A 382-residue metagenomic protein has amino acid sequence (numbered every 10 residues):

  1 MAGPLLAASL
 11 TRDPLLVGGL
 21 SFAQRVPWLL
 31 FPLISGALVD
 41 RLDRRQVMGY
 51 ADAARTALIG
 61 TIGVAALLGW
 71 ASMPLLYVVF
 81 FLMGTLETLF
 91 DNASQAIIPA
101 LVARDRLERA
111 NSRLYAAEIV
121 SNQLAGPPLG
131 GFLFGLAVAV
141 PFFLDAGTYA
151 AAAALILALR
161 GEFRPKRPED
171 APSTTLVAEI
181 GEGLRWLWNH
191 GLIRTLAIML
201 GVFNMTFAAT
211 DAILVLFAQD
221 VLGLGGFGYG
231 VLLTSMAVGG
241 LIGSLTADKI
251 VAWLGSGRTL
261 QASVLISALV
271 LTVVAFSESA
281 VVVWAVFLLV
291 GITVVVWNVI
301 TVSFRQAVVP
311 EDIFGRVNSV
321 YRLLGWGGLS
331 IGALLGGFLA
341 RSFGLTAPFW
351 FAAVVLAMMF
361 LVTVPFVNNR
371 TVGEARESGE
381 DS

Functional and structural regions predicted by a protein language model:
M1, S21-V39, D43-L58, L75-F132 (+7 more regions): Substrate-agnostic recognition of the 12-TM MFS/MFS-like secondary transporter fold
A2, T11-S21, G226-L233, S319: Small-residue hotspots at the loop-to-helix junctions and early N-terminal turns of transmembrane alpha-helices
A2-T11, I62-L68, L124-L144, D220-V221 (+1 more regions): Transmembrane alpha-helix termini and helix-breaking/packing motifs in multi-pass membrane transporters
S9, D40-R41, G69, A100 (+5 more regions): Membrane-helix boundary and inter-helical linker elements of multi-pass secondary transporters
P14, M73, Y77, E179 (+3 more regions): Primarily residues marking transmembrane-helix entry/exit sites
L30, V47, T61, G181 (+4 more regions): C-terminal transmembrane bundle of multi-pass solute transporters/carriers
A96, A100, F142-P172, V364-E377: Helix-loop junctions on the cytosolic side of multi-pass membrane transporters, especially the intracellular loop
G161-I198, S382: Juxtamembrane intracellular "pre-TM" segments in multi-pass secondary transporters
